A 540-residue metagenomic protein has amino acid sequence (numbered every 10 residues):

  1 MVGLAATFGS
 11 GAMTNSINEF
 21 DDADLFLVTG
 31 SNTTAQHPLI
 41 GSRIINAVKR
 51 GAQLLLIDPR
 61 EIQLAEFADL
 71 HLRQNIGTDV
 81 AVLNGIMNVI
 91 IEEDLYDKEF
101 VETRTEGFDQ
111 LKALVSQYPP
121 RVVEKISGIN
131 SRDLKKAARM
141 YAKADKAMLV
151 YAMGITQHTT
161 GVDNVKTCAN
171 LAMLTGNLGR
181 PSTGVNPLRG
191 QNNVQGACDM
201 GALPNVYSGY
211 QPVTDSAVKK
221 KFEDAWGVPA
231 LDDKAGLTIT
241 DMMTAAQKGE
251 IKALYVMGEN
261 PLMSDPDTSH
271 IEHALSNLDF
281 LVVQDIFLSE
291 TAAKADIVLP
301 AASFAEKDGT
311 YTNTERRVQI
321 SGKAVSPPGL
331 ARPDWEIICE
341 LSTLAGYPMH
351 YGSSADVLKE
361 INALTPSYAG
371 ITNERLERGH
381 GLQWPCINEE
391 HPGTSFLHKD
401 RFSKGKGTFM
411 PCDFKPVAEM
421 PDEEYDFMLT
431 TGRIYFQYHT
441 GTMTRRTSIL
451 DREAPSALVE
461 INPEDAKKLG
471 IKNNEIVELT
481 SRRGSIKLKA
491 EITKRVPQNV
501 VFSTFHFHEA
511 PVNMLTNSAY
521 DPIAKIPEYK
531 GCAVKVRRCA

Functional and structural regions predicted by a protein language model:
M1-N193, P212-P392, L397, L429 (+1 more regions): Cofactor-pocket helix-loop regions in the catalytic cores of large enzyme subunits
D199-M200, A369: Short alpha-helix boundary/capping motifs
G201-N205: Surface-exposed loop and adjacent secondary-structure segments within mature catalytic domains
I371-P463, K468-S518, V536-A540: Long, compositionally biased stretches
D521-A540: Long, low-complexity intrinsically disordered regions
